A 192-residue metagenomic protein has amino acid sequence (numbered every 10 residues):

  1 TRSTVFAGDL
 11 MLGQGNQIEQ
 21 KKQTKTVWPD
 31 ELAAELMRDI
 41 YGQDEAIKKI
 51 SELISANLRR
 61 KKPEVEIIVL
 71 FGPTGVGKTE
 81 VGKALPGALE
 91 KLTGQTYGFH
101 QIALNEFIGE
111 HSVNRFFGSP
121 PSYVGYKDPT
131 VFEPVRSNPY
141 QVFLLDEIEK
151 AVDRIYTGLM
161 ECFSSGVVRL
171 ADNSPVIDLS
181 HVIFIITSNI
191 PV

Functional and structural regions predicted by a protein language model:
T1-V192: AAA+ P-loop NTPase nucleotide-binding core of proteostasis motors
